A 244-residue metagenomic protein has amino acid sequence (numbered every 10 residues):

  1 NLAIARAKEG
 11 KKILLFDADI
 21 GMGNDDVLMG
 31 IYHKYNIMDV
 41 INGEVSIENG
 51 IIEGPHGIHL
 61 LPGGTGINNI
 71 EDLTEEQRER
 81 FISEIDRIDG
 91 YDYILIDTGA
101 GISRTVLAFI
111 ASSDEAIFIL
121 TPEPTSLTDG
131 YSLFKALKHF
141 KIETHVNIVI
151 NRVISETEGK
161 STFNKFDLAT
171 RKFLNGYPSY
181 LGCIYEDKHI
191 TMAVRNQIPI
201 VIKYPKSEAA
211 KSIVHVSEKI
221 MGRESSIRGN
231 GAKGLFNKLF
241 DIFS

Functional and structural regions predicted by a protein language model:
N1-I20: Walker A/P-loop phosphate-binding motif and the immediately C-terminal alpha-helix
A7, I110, K138: Gly/Ala-rich phosphate-binding loop of Rossmann-like dinucleotide-binding domains, activating on the conserved
F16-D92, V194-N196: P-loop/Walker-type NTP enzyme "switch/lid" segment
E84, D89, S103-T125: Inter-motif core of Ras-like GTPase G domains
T121-P122, V146-K160, C183-I190, P205: G-domain G4 guanine-recognition motif of GTPases
L127-I142: Conserved C-terminal guanine-recognition region of P-loop GTPase G domains, centered on the G4
L174-V201, S212-H215: Beta-strand-loop-alpha "switch" segments that mediate conformational coupling across diverse proteins
P199-S244: NTP-binding/hydrolysis catalytic cores, primarily Walker-type P-loop NTPases
